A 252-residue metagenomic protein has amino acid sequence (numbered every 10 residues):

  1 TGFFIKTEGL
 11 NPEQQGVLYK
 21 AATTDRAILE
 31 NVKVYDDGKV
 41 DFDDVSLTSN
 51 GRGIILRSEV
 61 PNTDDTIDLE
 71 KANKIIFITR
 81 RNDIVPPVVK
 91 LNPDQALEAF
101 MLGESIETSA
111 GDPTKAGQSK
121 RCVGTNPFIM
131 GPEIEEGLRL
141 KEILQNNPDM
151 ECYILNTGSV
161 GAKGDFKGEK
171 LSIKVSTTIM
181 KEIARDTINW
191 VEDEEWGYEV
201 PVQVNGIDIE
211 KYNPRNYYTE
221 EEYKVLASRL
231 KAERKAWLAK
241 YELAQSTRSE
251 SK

Functional and structural regions predicted by a protein language model:
T1-E59: Conserved nucleotide-sensing/catalytic segment adjacent to the nucleotide-binding pocket in NTP-handling enzymes
Y35-K252: Conserved NTP phosphate-binding and transfer environment spanning the P-loop NTPase/kinase superfamily
